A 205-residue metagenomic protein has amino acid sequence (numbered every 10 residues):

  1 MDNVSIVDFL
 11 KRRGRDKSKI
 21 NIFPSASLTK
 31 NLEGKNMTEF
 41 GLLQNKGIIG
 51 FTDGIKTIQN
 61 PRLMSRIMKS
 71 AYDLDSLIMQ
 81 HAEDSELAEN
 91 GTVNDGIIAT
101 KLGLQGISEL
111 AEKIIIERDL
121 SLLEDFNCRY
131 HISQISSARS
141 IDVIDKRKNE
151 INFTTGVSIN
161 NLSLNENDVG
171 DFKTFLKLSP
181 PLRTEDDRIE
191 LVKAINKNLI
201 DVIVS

Functional and structural regions predicted by a protein language model:
M1-K17, A26: Metal-associated gating/positioning segment near the N- to mid-region
A26-S27, D53: Short glycine-centered, acidic/aromatic-flanked micro-motifs in structured strand/loop junctions that mark active-site
S27-E33: Active-site beta->alpha loop and helix N-cap motifs at the rims of alpha/beta catalytic domains
K35-I203: Histidine/acidic residue-rich metal-binding segments in metalloenzymes
